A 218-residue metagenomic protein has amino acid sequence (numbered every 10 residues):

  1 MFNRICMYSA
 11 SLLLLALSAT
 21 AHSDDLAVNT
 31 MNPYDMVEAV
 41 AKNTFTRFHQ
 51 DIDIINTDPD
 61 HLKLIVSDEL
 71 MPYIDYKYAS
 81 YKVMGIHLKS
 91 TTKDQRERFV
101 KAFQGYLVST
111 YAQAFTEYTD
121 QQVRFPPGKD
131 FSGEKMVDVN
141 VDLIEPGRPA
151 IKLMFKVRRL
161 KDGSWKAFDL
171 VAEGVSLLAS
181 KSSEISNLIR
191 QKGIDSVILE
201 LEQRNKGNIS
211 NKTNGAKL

Functional and structural regions predicted by a protein language model:
M1-S9: Bacterial N-terminal signal peptides that target proteins for export
A16-S18: N-terminal signal peptide c-region/cleavage motif recognized by signal peptidases
H22-D24: Boundary of Sec targeting at the N-terminus
L26-Y111: Early exported N-terminus immediately downstream of N-terminal targeting peptides
L88, G105-Y106, D130, E145 (+1 more regions): Solvent-exposed loop/turn segments at secondary-structure junctions within structured extracellular/periplasmic domains
S109-I151, R204-L218: Surface-exposed, charged secondary-structure patches
K152-A179: Short beta-strand edge/turn micro-motifs at domain boundaries
A172-L218: Low-complexity, intrinsically disordered terminal/linker segments enriched in charged and Gly/Pro repeats
